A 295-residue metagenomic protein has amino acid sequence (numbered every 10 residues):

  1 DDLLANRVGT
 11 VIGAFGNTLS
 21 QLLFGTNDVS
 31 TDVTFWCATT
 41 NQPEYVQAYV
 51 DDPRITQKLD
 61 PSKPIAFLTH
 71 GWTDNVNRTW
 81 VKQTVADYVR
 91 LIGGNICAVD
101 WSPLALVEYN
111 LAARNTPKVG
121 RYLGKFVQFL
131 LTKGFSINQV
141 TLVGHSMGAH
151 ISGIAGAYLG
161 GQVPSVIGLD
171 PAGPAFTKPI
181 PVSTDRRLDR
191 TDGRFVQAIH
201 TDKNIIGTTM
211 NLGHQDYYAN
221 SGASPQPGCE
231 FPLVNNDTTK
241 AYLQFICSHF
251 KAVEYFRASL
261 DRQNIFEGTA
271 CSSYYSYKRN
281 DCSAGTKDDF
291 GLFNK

Functional and structural regions predicted by a protein language model:
D1-A98, L104-N115, G124-I137, G161-S165 (+3 more regions): Flexible, membrane-associating and regulatory peripheral segments of lipid-active enzymes
L68, V196-I199: Short beta-strand/loop motif that positions the catalytic acidic residue of the alpha/beta-hydrolase fold
H70, V143-I154: Glycine-rich nucleophile elbow surrounding the catalytic serine of serine-hydrolase chemistry
G134-S146: Alpha/beta-hydrolase fold nucleophile elbow
I167-F176, H200-N204, G222: Active-site nucleophile loop of the alpha/beta-hydrolase fold
A175-D189: Flexible "cap/lid" loop of the alpha/beta hydrolase fold
